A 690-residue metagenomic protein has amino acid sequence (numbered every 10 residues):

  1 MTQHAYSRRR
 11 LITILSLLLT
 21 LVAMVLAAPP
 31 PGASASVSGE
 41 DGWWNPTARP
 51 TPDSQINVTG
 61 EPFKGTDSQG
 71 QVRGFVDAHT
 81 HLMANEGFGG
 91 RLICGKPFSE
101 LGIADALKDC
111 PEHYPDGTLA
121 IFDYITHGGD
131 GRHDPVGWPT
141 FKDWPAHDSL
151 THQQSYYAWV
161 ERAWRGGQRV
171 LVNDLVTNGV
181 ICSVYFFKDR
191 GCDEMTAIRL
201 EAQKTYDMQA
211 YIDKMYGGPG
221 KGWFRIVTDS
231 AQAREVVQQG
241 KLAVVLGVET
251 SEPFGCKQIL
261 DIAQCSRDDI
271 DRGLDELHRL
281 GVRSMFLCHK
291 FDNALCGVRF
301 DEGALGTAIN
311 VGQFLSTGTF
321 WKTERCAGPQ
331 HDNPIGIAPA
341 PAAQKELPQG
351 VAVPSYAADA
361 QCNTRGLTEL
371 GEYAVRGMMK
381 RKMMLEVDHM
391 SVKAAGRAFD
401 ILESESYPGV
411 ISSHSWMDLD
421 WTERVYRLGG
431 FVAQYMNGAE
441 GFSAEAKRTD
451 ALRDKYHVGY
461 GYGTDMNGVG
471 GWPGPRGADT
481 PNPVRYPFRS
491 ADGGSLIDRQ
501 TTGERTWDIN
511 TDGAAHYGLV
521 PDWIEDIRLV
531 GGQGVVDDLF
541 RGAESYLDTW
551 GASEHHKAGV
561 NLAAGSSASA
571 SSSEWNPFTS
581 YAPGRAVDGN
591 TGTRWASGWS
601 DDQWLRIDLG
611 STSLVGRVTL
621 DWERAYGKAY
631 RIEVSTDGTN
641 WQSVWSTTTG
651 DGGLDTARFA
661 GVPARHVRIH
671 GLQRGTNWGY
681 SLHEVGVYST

Functional and structural regions predicted by a protein language model:
T2-S34: Secretory targeting and sorting signals
S36-T364, E369-R376, K393-E403, V410 (+1 more regions): N-terminal hydrophobic targeting/anchoring segments and the immediately downstream early-domain regions of hydrolases
F141-K142, V375-M384, S406-Y407, T612-V615: Short, surface-exposed connector motifs at secondary-structure boundaries
L175, H289, V392, H414 (+3 more regions): Residues that line or immediately flank small-molecule/substrate-binding pockets and catalytic motifs
M384-M390: Catalytic beta/alpha-barrel core
G559-S571, L609: Extracellular carbohydrate-recognition regions
S572-Y581, R585-T690: Aromatic, loop-rich ligand-recognition surfaces of beta-strand-rich domains
